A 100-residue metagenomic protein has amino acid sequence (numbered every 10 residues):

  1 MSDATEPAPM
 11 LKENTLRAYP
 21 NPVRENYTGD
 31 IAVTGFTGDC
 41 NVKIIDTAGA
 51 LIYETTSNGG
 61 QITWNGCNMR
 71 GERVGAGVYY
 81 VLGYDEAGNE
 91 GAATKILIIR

Functional and structural regions predicted by a protein language model:
M1-A4, E90-T94: Extracellular and select intracellular beta-sandwich modules with Ser/Thr-enriched, small-residue motifs on
E6-F36, I45-A50, A76, L97-R100: Surface-exposed, proline-anchored Ser/Thr-rich loop/turn motifs
T28-D30, Q61, G91-A93: Intrinsic-disorder/low-complexity, polar/charged segments enriched in Ser/Thr/Lys/Arg/Asp/Glu/Gln
G35-C40, S57-G60: Short proline/glycine-enriched turn/loop motifs at strand-loop junctions of beta-rich domains
A48-T55, E90-G91: Surface-exposed loop/edge segments in extracytoplasmic proteins
S57-E90: Short, surface-exposed loop/turn motifs with a glycine/proline- and acidic-biased composition
